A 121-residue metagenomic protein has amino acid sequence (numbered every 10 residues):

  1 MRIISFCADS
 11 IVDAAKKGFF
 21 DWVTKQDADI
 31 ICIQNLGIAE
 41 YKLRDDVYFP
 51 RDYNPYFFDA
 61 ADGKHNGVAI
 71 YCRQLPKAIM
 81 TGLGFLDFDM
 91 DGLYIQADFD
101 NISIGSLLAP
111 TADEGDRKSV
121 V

Functional and structural regions predicted by a protein language model:
M1-Y48, A60, H65-N66: N-terminal, active-site-proximal structural segment of metallo-dependent hydrolase catalytic domains
G37, R44-E114: Structured beta-strand-rich core segments of catalytic domains in phosphoester-bond hydrolases
V120-V121: Conserved small/polar residues in nucleotide/adenosyl-binding loops
